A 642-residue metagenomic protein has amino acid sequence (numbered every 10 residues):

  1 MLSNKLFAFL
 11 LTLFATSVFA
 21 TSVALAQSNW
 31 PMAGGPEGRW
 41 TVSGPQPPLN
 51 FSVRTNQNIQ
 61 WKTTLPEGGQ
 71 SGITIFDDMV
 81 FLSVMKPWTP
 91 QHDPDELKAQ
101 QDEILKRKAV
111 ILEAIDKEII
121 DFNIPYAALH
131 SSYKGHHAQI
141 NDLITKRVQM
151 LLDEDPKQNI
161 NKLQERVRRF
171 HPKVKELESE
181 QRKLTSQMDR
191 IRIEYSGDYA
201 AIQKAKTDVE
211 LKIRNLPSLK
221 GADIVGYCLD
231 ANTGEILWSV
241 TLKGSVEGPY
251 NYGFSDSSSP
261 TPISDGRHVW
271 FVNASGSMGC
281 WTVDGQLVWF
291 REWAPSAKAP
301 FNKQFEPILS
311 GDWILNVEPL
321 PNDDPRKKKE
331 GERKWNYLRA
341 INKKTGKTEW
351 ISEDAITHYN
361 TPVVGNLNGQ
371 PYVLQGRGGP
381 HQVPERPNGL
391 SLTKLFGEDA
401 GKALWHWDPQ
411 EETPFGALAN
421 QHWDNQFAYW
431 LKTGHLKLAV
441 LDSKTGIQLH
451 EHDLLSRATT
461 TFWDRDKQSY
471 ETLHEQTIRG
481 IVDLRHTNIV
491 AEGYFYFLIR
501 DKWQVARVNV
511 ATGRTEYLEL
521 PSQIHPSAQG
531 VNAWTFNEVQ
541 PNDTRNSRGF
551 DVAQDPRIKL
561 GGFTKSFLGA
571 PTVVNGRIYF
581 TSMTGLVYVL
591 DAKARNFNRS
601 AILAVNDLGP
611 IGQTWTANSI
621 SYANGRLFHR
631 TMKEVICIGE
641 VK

Functional and structural regions predicted by a protein language model:
M1-A8: Positively charged n-region of N-terminal signal peptides that target proteins for export
A8-S22: Bacterial N-terminal signal peptides
L25-K642: Noncatalytic, solvent-exposed loop/strand surfaces of beta-propeller-type extracellular/periplasmic domains
